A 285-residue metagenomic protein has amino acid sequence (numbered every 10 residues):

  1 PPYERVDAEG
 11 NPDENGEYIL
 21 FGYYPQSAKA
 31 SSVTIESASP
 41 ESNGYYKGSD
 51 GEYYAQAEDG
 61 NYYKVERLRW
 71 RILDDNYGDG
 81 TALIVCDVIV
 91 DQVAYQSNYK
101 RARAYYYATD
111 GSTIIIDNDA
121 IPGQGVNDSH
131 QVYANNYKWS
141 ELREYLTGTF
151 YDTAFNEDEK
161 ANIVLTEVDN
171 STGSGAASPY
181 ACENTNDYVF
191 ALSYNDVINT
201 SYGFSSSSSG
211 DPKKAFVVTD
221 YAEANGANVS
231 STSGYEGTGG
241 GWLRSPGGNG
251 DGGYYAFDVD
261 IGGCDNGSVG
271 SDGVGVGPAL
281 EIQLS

Functional and structural regions predicted by a protein language model:
P1-S285: Collagenous Gly-X-Y triple-helix signature in extracellular proteins
